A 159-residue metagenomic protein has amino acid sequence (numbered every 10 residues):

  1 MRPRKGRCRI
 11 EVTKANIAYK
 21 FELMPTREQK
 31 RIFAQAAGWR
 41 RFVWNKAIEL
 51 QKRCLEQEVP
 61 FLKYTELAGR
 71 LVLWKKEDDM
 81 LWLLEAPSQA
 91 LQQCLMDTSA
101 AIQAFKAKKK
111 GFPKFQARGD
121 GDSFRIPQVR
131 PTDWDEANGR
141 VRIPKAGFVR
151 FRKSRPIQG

Functional and structural regions predicted by a protein language model:
M1-G159: Nucleic-acid substrate recognition interfaces
